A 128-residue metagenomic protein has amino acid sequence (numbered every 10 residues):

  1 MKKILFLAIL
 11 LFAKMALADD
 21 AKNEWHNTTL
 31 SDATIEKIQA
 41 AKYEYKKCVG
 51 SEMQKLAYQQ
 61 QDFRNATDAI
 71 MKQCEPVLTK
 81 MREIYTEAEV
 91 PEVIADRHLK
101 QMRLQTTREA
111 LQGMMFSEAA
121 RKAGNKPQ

Functional and structural regions predicted by a protein language model:
M1-I4: Positively charged n-region of N-terminal signal peptides that target proteins for export
L7-A8: Sec-dependent N-terminal signal peptides
A13-A18: N-terminal signal peptide c-region/cleavage motif recognized by signal peptidases
D19-E24, N125-Q128: Short acidic DE-rich linear segments
N27-E83: Short N-proximal segments of mature Sec-exported proteins
R64-Q128: Compact alpha-helical subdomains of small soluble proteins
